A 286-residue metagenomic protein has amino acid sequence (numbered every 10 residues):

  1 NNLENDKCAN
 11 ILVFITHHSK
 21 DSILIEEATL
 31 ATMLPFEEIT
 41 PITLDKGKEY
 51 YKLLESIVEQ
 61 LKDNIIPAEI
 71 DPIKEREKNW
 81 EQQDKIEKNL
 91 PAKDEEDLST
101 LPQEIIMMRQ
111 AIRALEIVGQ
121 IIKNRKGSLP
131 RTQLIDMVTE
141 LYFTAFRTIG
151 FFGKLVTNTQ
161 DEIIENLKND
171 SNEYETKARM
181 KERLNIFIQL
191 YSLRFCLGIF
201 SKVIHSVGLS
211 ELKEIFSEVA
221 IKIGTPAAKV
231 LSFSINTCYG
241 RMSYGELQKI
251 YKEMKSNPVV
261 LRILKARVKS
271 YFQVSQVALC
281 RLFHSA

Functional and structural regions predicted by a protein language model:
N1-N158: Hydrophobic repeat-domain scaffold segments
T132-T144, G150-A286: Charge-dense, extended regions
